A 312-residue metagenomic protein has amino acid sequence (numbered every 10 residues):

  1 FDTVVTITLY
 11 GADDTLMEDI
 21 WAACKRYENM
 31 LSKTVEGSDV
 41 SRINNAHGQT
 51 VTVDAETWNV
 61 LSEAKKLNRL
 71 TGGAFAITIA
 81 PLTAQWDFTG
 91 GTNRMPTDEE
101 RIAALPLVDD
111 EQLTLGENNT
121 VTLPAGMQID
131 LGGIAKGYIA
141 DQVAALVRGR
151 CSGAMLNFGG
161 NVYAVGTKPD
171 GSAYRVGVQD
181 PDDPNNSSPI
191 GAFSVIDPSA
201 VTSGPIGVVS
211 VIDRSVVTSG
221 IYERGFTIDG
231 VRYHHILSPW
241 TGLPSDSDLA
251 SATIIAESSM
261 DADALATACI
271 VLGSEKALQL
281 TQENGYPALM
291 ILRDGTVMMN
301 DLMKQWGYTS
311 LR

Functional and structural regions predicted by a protein language model:
F1-R312: Mature catalytic core of soluble alpha/beta enzymes
